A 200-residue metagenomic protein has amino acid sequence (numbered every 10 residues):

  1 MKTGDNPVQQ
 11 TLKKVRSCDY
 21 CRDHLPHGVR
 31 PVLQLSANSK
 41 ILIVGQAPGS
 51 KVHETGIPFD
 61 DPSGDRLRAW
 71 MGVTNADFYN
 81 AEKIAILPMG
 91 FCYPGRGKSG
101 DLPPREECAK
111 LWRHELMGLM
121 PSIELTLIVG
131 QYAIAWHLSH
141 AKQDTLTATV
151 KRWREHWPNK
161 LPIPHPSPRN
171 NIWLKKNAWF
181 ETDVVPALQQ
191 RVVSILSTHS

Functional and structural regions predicted by a protein language model:
K2-L196: A polyanion-binding, active-site-adjacent surface
